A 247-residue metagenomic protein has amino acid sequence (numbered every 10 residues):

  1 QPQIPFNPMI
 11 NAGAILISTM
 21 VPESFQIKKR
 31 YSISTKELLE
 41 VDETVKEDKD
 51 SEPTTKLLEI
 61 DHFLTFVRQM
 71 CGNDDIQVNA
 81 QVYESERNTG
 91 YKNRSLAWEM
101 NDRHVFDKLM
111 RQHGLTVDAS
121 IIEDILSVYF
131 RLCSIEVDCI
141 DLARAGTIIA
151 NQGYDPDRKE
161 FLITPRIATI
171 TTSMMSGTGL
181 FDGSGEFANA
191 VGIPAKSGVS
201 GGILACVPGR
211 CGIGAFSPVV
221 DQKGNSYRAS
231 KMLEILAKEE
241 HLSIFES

Functional and structural regions predicted by a protein language model:
Q1, I149-A150: Intrinsic structural disorder
Q1-L132: Active-site-adjacent helix/loop patches that line small-molecule binding or acyl-intermediate pockets
P5-I10, K92, S134-D138, I163 (+3 more regions): Secondary-structure capping and boundary motifs in well-ordered enzyme cores
S24, M70-Q77, R103, D107 (+4 more regions): Short secondary-structure junctions and interdomain/linker hinges
K46, A150-S247: Structured C-terminal helix/loop/strand segments within mature extracytoplasmic catalytic/sensor domains
F106-V117, I122-D138, Y154-R158, L162-L180 (+1 more regions): A general nucleic-acid interaction/assembly signal
D141: Catalytic-core "active-site belt" of small-molecule-metabolizing enzymes, emphasizing His/Asp/Glu-rich regions
